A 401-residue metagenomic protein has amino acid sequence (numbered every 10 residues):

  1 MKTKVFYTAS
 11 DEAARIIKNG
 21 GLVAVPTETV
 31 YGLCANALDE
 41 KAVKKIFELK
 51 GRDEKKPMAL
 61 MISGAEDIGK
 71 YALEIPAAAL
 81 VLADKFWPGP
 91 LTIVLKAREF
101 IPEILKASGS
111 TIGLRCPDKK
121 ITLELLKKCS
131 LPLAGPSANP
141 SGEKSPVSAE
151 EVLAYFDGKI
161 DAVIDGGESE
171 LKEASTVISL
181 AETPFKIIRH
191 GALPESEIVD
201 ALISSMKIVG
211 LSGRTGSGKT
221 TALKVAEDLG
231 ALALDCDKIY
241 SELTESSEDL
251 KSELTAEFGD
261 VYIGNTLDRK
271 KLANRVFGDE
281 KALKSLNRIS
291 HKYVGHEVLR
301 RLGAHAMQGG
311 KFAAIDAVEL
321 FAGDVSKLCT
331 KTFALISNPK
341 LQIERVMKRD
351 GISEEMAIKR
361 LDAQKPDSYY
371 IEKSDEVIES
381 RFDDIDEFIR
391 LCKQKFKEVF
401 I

Functional and structural regions predicted by a protein language model:
M1-M206: Active-site-adjacent structural elements in enzyme catalytic cores
D157, S175-L180, I203, R300-F312 (+3 more regions): NTP-dependent small-molecule kinase module
L211: Hydrophobic anchor at the beta1->P-loop junction of P-loop NTPases
R214, A226: P-loop (Walker A) phosphate-binding loop of NTP-binding proteins
S217: ATP-binding Walker
T220: Walker A/P-loop
A231-E245: Short beta-strand-centered segment that lines the nucleotide-binding/catalytic pocket of NTP-utilizing
E242-G310: ATP-dependent small-molecule kinase phosphotransfer cores that center on conserved nucleotide phosphate-binding segments
